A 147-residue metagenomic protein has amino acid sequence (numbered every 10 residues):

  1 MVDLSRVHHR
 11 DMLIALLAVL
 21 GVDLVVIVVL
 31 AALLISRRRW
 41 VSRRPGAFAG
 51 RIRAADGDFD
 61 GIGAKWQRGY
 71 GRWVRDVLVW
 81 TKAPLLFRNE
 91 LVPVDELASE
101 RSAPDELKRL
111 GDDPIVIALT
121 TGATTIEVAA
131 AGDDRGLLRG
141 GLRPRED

Functional and structural regions predicted by a protein language model:
V2, G21, I35-R37, G140 (+1 more regions): Compositionally biased accessory segments in Actinobacterial proteins
V2-V22: Feature marks short, highly hydrophobic, charge-poor N-terminal signal-anchor/signal peptide-like helices that anchor
V28-R51: Transmembrane-cytosolic junction motif
G46-F48, V74-D76, D113-I115: A generic structural signal for short beta-strands and their flanking turns/coil linkers
D56-V92: Acidic, Ser/Thr-rich low-complexity segments on the non-lumenal side of membrane proteins
N89-V94, L137-G141: A short, polar/proline- and glycine-enriched secondary-structure boundary/capping micro-motif
E90-L107: Structured surface patches comprising rigid loops and adjacent beta-strands/short helices at the edges of well-ordered
S102-D147: Cytosol-/stroma-facing membrane-proximal "stalk/adaptor" domains immediately downstream of transmembrane anchors
